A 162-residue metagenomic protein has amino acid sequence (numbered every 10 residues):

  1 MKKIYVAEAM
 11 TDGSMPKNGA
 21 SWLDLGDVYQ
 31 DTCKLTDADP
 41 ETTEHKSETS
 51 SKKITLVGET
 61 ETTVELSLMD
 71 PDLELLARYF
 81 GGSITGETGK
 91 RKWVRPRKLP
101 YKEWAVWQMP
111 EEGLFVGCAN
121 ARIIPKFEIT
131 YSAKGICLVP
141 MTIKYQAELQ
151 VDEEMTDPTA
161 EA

Functional and structural regions predicted by a protein language model:
M1-L76, N120-L138: Solvent-exposed edge beta-strands and adjacent loop segments that serve as assembly or binding interfaces
K3-E8, K102-Q108, F115-A119: Ordered hydrophobic segments in well-structured contexts
Y5-V6, W93, T159: Intrinsically disordered, low-complexity repeat segments enriched in small/polar residues
G19-A20, S50, T88-R91, A160-A162: Surface-exposed ligand/attachment interfaces on beta-rich extracellular proteins
T63-S67, W104-V106, P140-K144: Beta-strand secondary-structure signal
E74-R78, E153-E154: Short, conserved charged micro-motifs
S83-G113: Short, acidic/charged, Gly/Pro-enriched secondary-structure junctions
E112-A162: Mixed-charge, glycine-accented linear interaction segment located at domain edges/termini
